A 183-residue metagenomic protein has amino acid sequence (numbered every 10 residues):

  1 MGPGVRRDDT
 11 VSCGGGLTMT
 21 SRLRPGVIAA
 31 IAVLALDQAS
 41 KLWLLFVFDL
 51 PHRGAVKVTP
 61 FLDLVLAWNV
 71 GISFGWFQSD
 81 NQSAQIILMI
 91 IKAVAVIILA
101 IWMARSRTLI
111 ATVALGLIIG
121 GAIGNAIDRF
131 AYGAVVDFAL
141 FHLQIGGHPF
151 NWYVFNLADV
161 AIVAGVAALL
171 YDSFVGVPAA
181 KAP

Functional and structural regions predicted by a protein language model:
V5, D9-P183: Alpha-helical transmembrane bundles and membrane-interface segments of multipass inner-membrane proteins
